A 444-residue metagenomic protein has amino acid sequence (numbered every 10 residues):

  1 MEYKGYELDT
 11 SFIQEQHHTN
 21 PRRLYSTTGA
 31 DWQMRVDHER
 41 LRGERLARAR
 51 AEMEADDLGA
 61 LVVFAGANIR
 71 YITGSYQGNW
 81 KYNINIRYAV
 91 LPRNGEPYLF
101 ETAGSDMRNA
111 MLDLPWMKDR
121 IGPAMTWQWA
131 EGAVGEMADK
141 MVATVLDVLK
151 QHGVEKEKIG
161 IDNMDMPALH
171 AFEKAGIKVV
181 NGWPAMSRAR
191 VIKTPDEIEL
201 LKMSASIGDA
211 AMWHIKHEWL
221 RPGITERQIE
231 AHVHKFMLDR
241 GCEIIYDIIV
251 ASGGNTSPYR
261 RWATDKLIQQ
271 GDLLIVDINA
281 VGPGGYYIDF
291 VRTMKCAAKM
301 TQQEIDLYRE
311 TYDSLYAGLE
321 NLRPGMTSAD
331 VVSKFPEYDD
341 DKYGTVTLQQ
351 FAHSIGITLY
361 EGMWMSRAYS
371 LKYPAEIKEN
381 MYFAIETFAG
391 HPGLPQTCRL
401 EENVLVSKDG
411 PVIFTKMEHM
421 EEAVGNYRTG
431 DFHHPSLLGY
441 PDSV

Functional and structural regions predicted by a protein language model:
M1-V444: Active-site neighborhoods and metal-handling regions in enzymes and metal-associated proteins
